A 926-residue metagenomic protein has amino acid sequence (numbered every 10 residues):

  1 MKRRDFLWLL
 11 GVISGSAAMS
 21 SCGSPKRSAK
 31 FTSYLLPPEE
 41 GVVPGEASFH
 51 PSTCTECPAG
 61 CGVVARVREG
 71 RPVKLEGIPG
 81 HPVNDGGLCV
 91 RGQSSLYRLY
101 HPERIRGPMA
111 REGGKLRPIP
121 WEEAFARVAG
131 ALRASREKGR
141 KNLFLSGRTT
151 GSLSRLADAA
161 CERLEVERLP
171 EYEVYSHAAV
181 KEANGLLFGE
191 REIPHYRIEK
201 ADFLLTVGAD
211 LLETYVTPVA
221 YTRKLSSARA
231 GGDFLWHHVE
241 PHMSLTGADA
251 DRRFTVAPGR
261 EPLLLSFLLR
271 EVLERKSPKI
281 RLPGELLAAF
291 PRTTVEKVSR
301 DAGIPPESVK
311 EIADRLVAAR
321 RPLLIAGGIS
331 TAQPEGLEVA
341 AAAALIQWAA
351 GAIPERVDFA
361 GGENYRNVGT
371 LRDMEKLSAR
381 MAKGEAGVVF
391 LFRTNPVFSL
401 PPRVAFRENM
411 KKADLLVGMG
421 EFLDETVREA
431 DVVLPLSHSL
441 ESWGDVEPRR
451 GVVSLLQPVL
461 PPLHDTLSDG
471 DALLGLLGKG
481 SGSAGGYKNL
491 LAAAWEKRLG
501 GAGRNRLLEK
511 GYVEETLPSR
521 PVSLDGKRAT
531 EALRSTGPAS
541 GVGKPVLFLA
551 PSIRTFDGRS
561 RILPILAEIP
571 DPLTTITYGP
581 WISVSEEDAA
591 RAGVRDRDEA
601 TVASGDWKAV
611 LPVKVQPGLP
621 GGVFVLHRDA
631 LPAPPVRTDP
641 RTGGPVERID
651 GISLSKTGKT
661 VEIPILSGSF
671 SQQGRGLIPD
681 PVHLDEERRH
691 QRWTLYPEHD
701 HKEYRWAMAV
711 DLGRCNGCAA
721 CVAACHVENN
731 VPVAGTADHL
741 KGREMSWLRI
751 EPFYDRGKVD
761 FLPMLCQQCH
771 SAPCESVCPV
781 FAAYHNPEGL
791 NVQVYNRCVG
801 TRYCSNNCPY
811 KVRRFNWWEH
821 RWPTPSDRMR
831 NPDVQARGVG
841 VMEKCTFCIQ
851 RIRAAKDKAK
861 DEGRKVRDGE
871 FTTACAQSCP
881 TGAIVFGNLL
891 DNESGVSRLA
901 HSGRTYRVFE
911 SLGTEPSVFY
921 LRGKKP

Functional and structural regions predicted by a protein language model:
M1-S277, G284-E285, P305-P306, P570 (+6 more regions): N-terminal export/assembly segments and adjacent metallocofactor-ligating motifs of anaerobic energy-metabolism
D5, L9-L10, S14, C22 (+5 more regions): Cofactor-pocket helix-loop regions in the catalytic cores of large enzyme subunits
K74-G80, F290, I562, L566: Short, hydrophobic/aliphatic alpha-helical segments
G541-A567, K702, C725, F847: C-terminal accessory/binding modules appended to enzymatic or scaffolding proteins
